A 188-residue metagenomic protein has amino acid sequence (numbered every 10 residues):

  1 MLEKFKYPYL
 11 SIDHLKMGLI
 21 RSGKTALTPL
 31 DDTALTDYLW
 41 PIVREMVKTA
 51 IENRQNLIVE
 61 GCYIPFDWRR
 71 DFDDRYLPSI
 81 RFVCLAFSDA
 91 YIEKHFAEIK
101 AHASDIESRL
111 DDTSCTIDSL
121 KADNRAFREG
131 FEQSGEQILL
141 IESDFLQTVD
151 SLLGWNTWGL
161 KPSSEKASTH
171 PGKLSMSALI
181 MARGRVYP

Functional and structural regions predicted by a protein language model:
L2-R44: Conserved substrate/cofactor phosphate-moiety recognition/catalytic segment in nucleotide-dependent phosphotransferases
Y7, Y76-R81, S134-E136: Short glycine-/polar-rich loops that comprise or flank the Walker A/P-loop and associated switch/sensor motifs
H14-M17, I64-P65, A86-E93, F145-L146: Conserved nucleotide-binding/hydrolysis micro-motifs of P-loop NTPases
T25-P29, R75-P78, K100-H102, T157-W158: Short, hinge-like loop/turn segments at secondary-structure boundaries
A34-F87: Glycine-rich phosphate-binding loop used to anchor ATP phosphates in small-molecule kinases, encompassing both
E45-N56, H95-R109, D123, S163-P188: Electropositive, surface-exposed helix/loop patches at the edges of structured domains that serve as adaptable
S79-R125: A glycine- and Lys/Arg-enriched "phosphate-lid" helix/loop adjacent to the NTP-binding pocket of small-molecule kinases
R125-P188: NTP-dependent small-molecule kinase module
